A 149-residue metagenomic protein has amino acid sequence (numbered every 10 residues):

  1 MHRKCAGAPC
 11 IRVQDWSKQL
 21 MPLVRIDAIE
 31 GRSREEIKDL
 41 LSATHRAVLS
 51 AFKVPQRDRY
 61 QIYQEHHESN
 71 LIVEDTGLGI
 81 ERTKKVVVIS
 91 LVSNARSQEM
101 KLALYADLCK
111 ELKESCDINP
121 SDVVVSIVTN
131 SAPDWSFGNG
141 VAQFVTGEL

Functional and structural regions predicted by a protein language model:
R3-L20: Short, Lys/Arg-enriched N-terminal segments with co-localized hydrophobic residues within the first ~10-30 amino acids
P22-I29, V87-S93: Short, hydrophobic beta-strand segments
L23-A43, S50-A51: Long, hydrophobic N-terminal alpha-helical segment
V54-E68: Short, glycine- and small/hydrophobic-rich beta-strand elements in well-ordered beta-sheets
S69-K85: Intrinsic, low-complexity N-terminal interaction/targeting segments
E81-E114: Mid-chain, well-packed structural core segment of small domains
P120-V124, T129: C-terminal structural segments of small proteins and small subunits
S136-L149: Short, low-complexity, polybasic intrinsically disordered segments
